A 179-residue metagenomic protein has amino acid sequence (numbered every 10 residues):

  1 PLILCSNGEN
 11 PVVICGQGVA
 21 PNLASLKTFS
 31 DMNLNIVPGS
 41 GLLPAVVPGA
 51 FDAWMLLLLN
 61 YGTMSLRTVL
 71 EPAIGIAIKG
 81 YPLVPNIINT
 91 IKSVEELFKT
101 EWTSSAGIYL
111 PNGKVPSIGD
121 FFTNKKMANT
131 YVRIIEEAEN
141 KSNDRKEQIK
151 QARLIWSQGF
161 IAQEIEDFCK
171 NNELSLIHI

Functional and structural regions predicted by a protein language model:
P1-L176: Noncatalytic scaffold domains of N-terminal-nucleophile
